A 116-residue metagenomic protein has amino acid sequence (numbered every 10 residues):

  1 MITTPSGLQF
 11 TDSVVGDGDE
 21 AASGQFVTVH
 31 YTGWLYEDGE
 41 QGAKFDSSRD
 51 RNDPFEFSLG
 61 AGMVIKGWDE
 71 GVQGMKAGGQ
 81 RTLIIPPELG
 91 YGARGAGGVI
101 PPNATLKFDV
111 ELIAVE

Functional and structural regions predicted by a protein language model:
M1-E116: Cross-family detector of peptidyl-prolyl cis-trans isomerase
